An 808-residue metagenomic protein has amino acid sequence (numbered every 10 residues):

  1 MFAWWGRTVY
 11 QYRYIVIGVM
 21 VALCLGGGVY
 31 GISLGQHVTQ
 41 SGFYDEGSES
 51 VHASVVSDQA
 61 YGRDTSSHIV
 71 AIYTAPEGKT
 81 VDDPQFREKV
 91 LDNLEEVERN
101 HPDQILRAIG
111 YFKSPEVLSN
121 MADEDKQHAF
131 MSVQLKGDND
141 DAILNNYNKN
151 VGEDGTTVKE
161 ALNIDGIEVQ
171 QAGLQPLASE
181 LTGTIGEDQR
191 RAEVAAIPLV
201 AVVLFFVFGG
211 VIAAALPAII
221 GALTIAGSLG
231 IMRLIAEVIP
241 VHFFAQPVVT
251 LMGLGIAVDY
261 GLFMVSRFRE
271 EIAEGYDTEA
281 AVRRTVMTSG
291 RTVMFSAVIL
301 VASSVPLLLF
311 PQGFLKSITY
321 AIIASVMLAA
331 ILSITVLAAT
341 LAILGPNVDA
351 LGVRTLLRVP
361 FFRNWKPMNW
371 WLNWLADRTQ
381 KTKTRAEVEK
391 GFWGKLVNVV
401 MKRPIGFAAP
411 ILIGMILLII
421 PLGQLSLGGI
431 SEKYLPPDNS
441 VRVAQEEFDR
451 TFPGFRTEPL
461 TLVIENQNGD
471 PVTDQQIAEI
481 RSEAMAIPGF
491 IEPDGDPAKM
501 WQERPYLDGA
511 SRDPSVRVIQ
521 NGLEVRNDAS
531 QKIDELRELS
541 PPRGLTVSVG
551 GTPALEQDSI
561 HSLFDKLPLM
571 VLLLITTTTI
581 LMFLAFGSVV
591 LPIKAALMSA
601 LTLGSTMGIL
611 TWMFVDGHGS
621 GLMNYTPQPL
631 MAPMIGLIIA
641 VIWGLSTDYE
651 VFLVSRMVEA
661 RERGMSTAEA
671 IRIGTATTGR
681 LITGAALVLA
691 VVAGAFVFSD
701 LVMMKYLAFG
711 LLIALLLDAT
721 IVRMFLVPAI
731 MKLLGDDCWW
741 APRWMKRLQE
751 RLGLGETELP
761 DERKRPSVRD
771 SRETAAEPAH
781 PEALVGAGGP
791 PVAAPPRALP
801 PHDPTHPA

Functional and structural regions predicted by a protein language model:
M1-H37, K136-L427, G544, A554-A808: Membrane-embedded transmembrane helical bundles of large multi-pass transporters/channels
H37-S41, I430-E432: Short hinge/gating elements
G47-S66, E77-Q175, Q424-L622, P629 (+3 more regions): Structured non-transmembrane domains adjacent to transmembrane bundles in polytopic membrane proteins
